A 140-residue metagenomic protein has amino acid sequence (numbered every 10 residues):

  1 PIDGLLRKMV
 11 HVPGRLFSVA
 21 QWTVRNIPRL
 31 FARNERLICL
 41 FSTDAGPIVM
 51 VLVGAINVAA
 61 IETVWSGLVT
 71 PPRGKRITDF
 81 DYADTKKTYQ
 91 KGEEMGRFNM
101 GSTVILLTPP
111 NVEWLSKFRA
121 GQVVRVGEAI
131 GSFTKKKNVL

Functional and structural regions predicted by a protein language model:
P1-L140: Contiguous, well-folded functional domains in the mature portion of proteins
